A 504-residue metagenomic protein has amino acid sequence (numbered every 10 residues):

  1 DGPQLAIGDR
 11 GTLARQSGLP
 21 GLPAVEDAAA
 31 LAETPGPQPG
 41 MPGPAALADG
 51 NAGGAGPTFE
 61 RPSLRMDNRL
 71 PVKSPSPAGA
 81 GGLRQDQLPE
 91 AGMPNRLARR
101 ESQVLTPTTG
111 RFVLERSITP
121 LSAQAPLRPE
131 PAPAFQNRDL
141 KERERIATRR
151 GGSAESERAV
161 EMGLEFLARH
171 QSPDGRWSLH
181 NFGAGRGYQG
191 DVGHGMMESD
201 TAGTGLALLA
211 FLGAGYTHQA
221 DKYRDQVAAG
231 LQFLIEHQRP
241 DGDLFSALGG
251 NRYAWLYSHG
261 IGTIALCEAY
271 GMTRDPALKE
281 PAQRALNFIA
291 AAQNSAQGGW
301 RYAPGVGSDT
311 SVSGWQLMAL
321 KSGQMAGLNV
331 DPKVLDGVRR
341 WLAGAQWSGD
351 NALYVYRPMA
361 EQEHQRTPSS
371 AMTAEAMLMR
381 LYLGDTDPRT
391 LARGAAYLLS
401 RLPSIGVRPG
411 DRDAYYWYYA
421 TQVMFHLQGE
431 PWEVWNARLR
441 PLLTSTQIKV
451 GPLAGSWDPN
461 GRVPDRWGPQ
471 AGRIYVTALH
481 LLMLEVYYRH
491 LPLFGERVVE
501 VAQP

Functional and structural regions predicted by a protein language model:
D1-P504: Preference for long, amphipathic alpha-helical scaffolds in soluble/luminal domains and all-alpha bundles
